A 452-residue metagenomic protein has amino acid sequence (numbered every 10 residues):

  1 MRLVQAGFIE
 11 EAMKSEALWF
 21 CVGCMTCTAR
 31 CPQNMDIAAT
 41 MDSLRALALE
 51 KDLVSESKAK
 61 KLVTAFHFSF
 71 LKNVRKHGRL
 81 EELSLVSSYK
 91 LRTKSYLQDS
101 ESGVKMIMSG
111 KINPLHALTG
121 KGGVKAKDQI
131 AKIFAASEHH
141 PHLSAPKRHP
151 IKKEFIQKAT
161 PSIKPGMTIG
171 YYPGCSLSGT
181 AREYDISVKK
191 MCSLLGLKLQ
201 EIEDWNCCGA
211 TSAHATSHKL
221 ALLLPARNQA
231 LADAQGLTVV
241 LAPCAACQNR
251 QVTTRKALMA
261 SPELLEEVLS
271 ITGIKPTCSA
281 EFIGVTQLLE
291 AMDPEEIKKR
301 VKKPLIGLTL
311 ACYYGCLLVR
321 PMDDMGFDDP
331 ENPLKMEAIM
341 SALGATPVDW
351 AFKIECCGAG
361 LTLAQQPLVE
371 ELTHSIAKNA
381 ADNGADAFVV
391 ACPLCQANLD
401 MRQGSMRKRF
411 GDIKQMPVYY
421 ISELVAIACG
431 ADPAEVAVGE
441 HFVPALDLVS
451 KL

Functional and structural regions predicted by a protein language model:
M1, S15-M35, L44: Cysteine-centered iron-sulfur cluster-binding motifs in ferredoxin-type domains/subunits of redox enzymes
M1-E11, L18, L343: Ferredoxin-type iron-sulfur electron-transfer modules and their immediate structural context
Q5-I9, T26, A48, G326-D329: Short helix/strand-bridging catalytic loops that position acidic/His residues to coordinate divalent metals and engage
G7, M35, G179: Residue-level signal for short amphipathic helical patches enriched in basic/charged and nearby hydrophobic residues
E10, D36-T40: Inter-heme linker and motif-flanking segments adjacent to c-type heme-binding CXXCH motifs in c-type cytochromes
A12-S15, F20, A230-A234: Short hydrophobic interaction/assembly module
A39-L452: Iron-sulfur cluster-binding electron-transfer modules in prokaryotic oxidoreductases
